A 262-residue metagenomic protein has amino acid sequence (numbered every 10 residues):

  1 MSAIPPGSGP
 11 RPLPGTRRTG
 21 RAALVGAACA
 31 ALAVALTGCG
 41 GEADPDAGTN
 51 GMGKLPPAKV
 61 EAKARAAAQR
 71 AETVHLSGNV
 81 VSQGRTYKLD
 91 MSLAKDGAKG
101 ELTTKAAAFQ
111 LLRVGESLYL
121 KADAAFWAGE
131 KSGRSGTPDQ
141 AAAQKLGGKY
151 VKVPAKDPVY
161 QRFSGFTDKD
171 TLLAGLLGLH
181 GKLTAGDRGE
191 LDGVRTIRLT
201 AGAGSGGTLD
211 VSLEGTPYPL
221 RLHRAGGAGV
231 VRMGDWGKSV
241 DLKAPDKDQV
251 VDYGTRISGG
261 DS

Functional and structural regions predicted by a protein language model:
S2-K88, Q249, G254-S262: N-terminal leader/targeting segments and the immediate start of mature chains
Q69-T73, T86, K95-G97, A106 (+4 more regions): Extracytoplasmic
G78-V81, L102-K105, A122-A124, A203 (+1 more regions): Beta-turn initiation residues at beta-strand->coil junctions
V80-G84, L93-G97, G237: Beta-strand elements of well-folded, non-transmembrane domains
A94-S164, G229-G234: An acidic-aromatic
S164-G175: Transition segment at domain starts
L176-T184: A short, amphipathic edge element
G186-Q249: Gly/Pro-enriched, hydrophobic low-complexity segments that function as extracytoplasmic propeptides/linkers
